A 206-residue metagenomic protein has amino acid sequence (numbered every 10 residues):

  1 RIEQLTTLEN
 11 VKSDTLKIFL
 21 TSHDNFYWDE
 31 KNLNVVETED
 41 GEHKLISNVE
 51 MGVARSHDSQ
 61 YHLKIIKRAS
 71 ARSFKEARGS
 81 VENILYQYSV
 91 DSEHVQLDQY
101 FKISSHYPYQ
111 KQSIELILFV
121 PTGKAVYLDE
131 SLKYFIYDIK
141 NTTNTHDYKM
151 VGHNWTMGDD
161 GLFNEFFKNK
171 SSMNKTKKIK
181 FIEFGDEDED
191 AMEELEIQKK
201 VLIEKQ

Functional and structural regions predicted by a protein language model:
I2-Q206: Extracytosolic and intramembrane catalytic regions of membrane-associated proteins in envelope/secretory systems
